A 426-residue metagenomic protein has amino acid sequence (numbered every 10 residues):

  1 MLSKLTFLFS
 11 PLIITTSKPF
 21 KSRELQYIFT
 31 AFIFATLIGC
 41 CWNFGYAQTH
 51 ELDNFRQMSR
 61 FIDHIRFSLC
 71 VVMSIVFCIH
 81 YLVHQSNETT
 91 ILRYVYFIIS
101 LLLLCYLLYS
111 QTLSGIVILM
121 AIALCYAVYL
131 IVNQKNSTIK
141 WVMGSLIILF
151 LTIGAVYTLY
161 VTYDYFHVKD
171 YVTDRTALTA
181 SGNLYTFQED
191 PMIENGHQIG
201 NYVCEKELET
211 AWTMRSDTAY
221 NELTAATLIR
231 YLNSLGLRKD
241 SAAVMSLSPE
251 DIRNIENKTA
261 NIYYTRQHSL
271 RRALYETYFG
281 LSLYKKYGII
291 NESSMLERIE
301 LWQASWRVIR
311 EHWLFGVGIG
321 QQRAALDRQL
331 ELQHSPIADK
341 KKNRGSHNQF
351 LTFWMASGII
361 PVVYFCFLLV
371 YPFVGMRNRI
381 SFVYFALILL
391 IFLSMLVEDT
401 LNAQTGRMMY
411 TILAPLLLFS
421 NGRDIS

Functional and structural regions predicted by a protein language model:
M1-L5, T30-F34, S426: Membrane-anchoring hydrophobic segments
L2-K4, M58-S74, Q111-S114, S346-Q349 (+2 more regions): Membrane-interface micro-motifs in multi-pass membrane enzymes
T6-I13, W354: Central hydrophobic cores of alpha-helical transmembrane segments in multi-pass inner-membrane proteins across all
P11-I13, F20-D53, I62-R230, Y371: Alpha-helical transmembrane segments of multi-pass inner-membrane proteins
A123-L124, L368, Y384-L396, T400-S426: Transmembrane alpha-helices of multi-pass inner-membrane enzymes
A219-S246, R272-E311, F315-S357: Long extracytoplasmic/lumenal interhelical loops at the membrane interface of multi-pass membrane proteins
E256-R266: Extended non-globular interaction regions in eukaryotic gene-expression and organellar proteins
A356-L389: Hydrophobic transmembrane alpha-helices and their immediate junctions
